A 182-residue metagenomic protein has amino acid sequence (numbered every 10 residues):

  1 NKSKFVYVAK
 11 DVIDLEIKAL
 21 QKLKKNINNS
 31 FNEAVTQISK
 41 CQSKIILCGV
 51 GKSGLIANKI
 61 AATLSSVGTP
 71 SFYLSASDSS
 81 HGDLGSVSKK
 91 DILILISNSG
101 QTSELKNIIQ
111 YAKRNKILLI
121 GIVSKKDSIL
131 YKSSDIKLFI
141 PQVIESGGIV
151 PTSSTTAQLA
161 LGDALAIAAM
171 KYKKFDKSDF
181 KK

Functional and structural regions predicted by a protein language model:
N1-V12, V50-N58: Short, compositionally biased "basic patch" segments
K4-S43: An N-terminal, well-structured beta->alpha segment
K24, K173-K174: Secondary-structure transition/hinge residues
S43-K173: Glycine-rich phosphate-binding loops that contact phosphosugars or nucleotide phosphates
K177-K182: Long, charged amphipathic helices and adjacent flexible linkers at domain junctions
